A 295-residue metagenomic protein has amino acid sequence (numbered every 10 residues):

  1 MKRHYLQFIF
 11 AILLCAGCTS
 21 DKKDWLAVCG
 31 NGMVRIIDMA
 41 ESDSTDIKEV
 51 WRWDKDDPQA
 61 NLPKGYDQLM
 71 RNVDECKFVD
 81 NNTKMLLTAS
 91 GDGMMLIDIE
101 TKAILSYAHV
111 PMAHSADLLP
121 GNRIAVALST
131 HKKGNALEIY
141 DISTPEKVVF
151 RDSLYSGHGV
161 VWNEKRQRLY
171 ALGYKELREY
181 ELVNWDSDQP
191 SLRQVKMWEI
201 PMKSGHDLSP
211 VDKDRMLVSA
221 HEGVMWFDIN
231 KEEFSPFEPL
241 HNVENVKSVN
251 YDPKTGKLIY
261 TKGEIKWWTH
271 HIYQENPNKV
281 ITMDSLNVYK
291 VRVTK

Functional and structural regions predicted by a protein language model:
C15-G17: C-terminal motif of bacterial Sec signal peptides marking the signal peptidase cleavage site
T19-R52, H241-K295: Sequence/structural signature of beta-propeller modules and their immediately flanking N-terminal secretory/stalk
K22-D24, N81-K84, G121-R123, K165-Q167 (+2 more regions): Short coil/turn segments that connect the beta-strands within blades of beta-propeller domains
D38-T45, E181-Q189, D228-S235: Short loop/turn segments immediately following beta-strands, especially the blade-tip and inter-blade linker loops
K48-D67, K102-A108, E146-D152, R193-I200 (+1 more regions): A short beta-strand motif characteristic of beta-propeller blades
W51-K84, A89-D92, E100-S115: Blade-loop segments of beta-propeller domains
P63-K77, H109-L119, L154-N163, I200-V211 (+2 more regions): Repeated scaffold domains used in trafficking and secretory/extracellular systems, primarily beta-propellers
L87-A89, S129-N135: Short, solvent-exposed loop/turn segments at conserved positions within beta-propeller repeat blades
